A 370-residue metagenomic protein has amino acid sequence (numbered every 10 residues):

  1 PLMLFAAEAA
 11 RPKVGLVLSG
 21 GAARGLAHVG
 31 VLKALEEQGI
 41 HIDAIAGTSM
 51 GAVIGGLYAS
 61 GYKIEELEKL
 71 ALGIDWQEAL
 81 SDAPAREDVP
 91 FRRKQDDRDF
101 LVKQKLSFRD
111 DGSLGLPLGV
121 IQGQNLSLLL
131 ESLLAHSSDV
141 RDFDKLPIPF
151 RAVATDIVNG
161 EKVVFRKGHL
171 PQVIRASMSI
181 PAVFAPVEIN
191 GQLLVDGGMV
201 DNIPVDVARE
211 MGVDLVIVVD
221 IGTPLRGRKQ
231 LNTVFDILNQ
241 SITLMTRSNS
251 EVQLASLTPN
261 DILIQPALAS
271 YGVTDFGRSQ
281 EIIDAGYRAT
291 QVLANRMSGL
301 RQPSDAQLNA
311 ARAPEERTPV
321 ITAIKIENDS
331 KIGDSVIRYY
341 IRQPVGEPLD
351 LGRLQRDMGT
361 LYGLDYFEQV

Functional and structural regions predicted by a protein language model:
P1-M3: Bacterial N-terminal signal peptides
F5-T48, G56-G359, G363-V370: Patatin-like phospholipase
